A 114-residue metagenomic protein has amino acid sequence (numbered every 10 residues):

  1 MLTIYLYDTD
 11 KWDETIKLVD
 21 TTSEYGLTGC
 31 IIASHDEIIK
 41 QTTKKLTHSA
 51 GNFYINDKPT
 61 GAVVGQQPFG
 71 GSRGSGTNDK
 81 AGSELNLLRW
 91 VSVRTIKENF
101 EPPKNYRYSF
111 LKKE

Functional and structural regions predicted by a protein language model:
M1-E114: Conserved C-terminal structural/oligomerization subdomain of aldehyde/semialdehyde dehydrogenase
